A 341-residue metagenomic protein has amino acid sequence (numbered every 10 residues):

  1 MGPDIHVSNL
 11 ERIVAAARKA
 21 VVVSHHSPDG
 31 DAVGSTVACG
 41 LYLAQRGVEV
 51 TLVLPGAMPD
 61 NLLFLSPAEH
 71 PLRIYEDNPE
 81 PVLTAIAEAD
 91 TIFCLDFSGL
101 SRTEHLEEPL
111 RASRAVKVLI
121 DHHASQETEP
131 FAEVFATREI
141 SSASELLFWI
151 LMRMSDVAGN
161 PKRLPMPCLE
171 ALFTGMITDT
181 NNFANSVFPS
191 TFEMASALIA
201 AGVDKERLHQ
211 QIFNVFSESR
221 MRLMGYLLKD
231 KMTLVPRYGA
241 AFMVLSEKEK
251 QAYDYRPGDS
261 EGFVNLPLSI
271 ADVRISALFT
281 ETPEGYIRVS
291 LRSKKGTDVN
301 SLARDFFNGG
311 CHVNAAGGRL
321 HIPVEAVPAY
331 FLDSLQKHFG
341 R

Functional and structural regions predicted by a protein language model:
G2-H26, G34-S66, H70, E80-L83 (+3 more regions): Hydrophobic helix-and-loop "lid/oligomerization" segment in the mid-to-C-terminal part of catalytic domains
G2-N9, S98-L100, S155-A158: Short, motif-level signal for alpha-helix interfacial/capping segments enriched in acidic residues and aromatics/proline
H26, G30-A32, F97, H122-H123 (+1 more regions): Generic detector of well-ordered alpha-helical packing
G30-T36, L100-E104: Short glycine/serine/threonine-rich phosphate/pyrophosphate-binding segments that cradle anionic phosphate groups
C39-G40, P109-A112, A136, M194: Glycine-rich, phosphate-binding/catalytic loops in enzymes
A68-L72, A112, F135-R138, K294-K295: Short, hinge-like loop/turn segments at secondary-structure boundaries
I74-E133: Active-site cofactor/cluster-binding pocket
H122-A195: Short alpha-helices
